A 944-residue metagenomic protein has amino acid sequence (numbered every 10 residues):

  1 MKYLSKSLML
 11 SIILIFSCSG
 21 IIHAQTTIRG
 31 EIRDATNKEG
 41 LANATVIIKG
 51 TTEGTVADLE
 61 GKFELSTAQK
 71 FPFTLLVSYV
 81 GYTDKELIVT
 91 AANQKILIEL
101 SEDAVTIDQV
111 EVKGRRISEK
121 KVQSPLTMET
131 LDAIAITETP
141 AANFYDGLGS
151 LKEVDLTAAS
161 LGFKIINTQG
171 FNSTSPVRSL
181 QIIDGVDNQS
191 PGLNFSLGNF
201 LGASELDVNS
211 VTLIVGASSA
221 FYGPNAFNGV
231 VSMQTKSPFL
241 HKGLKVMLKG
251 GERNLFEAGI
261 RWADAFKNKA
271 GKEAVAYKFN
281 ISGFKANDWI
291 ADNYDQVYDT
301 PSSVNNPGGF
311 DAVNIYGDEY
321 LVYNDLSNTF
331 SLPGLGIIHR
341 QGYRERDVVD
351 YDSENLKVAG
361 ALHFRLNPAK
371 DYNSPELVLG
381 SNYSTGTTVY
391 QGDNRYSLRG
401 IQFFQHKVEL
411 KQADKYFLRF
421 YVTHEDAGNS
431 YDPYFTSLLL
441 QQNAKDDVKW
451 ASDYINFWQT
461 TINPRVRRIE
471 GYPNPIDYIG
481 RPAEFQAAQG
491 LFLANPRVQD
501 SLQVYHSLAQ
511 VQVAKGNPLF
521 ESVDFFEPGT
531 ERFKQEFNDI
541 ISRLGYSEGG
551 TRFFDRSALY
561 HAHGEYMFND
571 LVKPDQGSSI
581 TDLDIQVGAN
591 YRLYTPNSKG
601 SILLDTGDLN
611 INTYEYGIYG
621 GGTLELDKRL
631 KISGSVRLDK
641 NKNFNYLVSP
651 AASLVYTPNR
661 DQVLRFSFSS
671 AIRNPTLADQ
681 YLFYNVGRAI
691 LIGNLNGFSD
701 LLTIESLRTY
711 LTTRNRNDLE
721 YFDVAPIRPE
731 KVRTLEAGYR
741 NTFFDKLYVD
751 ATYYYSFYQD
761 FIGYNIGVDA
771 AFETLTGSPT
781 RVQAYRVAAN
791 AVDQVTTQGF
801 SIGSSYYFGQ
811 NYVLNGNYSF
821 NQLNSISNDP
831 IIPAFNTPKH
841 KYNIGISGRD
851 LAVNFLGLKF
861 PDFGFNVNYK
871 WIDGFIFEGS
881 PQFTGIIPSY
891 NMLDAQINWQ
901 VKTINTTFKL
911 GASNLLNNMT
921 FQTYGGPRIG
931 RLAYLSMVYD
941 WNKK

Functional and structural regions predicted by a protein language model:
R33-N37, A44-K49, T74-Y82, T90-T137: Short, acidic, small-residue-rich periplasmic hinge/interaction motif at the N-terminus of Gram-negative outer-membrane
E64-S66, D187-V215: Short acidic/polar hinge/loop motifs at secondary-structure boundaries that mediate gating or recognition
S66, K120, M128, Y145-D187 (+1 more regions): Extracytoplasmic beta-strand/coil segments of soluble accessory domains associated with Gram-negative outer-membrane
K95-E99, F144-G147, K164-G170, S179-D184 (+4 more regions): N-terminal periplasmic accessory domains that precede and gate Gram-negative outer-membrane beta-barrel machines
A217-A220, V230, T235-K267, I281-G283 (+1 more regions): Short strand-turn segments of transmembrane beta-barrel domains in outer membranes, especially the first one or two
A263, K269, E273-V275, S282-F284 (+5 more regions): Conserved C-terminal beta-signal and adjacent last beta-strands/turns of outer-membrane beta-barrel proteins
K628, D750-Y758, I762-F875, V938 (+1 more regions): Gram-negative outer-membrane beta-barrel transporters
G697-A784: Membrane-embedded beta-barrel scaffold of Gram-negative outer-membrane proteins
